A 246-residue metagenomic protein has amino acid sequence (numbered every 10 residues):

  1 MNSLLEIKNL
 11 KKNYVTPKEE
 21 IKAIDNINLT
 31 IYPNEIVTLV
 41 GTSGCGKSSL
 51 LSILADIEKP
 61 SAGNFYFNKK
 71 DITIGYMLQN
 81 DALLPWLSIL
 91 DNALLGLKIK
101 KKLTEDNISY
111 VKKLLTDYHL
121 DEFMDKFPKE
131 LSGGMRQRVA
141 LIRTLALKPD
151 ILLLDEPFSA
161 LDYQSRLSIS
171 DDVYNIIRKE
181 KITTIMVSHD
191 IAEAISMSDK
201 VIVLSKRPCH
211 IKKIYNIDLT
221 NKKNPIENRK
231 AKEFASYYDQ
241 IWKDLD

Functional and structural regions predicted by a protein language model:
V40-T42: The feature captures the beta-strand-to-loop junction immediately N-terminal to the Walker
A55: Helix-to-loop junction immediately C-terminal to a conserved catalytic motif
L87-L94: Short coil-to-helix segment of the ABC ATPase nucleotide-binding domain corresponding to the Q-loop/switch region
E105-F123, N175: Conserved ABC ATPase "signature" region
F127-L131, M135: Conserved ABC ATPase signature
A146-D150: A short, proline-enriched helix->beta-strand linker immediately N-terminal to the Walker B motif in ABC-type P-loop
